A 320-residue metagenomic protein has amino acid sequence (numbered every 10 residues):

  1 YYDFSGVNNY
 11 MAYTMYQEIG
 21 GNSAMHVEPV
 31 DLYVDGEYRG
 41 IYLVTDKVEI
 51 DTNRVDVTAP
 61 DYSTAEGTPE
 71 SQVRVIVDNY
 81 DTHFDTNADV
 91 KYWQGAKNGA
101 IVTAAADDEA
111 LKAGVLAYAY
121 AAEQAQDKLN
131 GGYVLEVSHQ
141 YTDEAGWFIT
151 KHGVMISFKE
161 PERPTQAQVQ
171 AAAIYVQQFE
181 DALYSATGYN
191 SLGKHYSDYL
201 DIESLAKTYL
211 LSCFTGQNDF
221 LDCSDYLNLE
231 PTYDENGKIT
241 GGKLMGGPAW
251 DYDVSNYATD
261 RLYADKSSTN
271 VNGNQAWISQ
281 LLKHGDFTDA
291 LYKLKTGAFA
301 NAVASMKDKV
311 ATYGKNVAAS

Functional and structural regions predicted by a protein language model:
Y1, E18-M25, E37-L210, G314: Internal "kinase-insert"/substrate-recognition segments embedded within catalytic cores of ATP-dependent enzymes
Y2-S5, E37-R39, K47-D51, Q140-T142 (+5 more regions): Solvent-exposed loop/turn segments at secondary-structure junctions within structured extracellular/periplasmic domains
F4-Y16: TRNA-binding/sensing appendages of the translation machinery
M11-A12, V44-V48, A290: Alpha-helical scaffold elements adjacent to nucleotide-binding pockets in ATP/GTP-utilizing enzyme cores
M15-I19, L229: Active-site catalytic microenvironments for nucleophilic, acid-base chemistry
V27-P29: Short, acidic/polar N-cap/turn motifs at the starts of alpha helices
F158-D222, N228-S320: Middle-to-C-terminal accessory/interaction subdomains
